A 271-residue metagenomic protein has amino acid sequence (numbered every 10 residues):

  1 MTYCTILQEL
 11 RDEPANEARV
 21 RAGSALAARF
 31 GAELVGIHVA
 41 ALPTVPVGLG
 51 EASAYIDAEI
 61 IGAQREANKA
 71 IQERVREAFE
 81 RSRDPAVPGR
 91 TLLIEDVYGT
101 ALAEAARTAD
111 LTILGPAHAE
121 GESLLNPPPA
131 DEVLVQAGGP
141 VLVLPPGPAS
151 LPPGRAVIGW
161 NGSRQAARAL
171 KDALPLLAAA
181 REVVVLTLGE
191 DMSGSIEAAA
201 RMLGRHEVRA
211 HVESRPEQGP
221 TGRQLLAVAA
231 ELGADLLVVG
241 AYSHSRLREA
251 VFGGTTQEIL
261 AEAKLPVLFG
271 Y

Functional and structural regions predicted by a protein language model:
M1-A58, Q136-G139, P148-P216: Small/aliphatic-rich secondary-structure junction motif
M1-T2, A41-T44, E77-T112, H206-A250 (+2 more regions): Structural beta-alpha unit
D12, P88-L93, A119-E122, N161-G162 (+1 more regions): Short, flexible loop segments at the rims of nucleotide/cofactor-binding pockets, characterized by
R19, Y98, N126, A166-A169 (+2 more regions): Amphipathic coiled-coil/heptad-repeat helices and related helical stalk/stem segments that mediate oligomerization
V20-R29, A101-A149, A230-Y271: Gly/Ser-rich helix-loop-strand patches that form or flank binding pockets for ribonucleotide-derived cofactors
V35-I37, L92, I113, L142 (+4 more regions): Hydrophobic/aromatic beta-strand patches that form the interior of the parallel beta-sheet core in alpha/beta enzyme
I56-E73: A short acidic, glycine-rich active-site loop that binds or catalyzes chemistry on phosphate/adenosine moieties
E120-G121, E190-G194, E217-G219, S245-R246: Short, small-residue-enriched loops and turns at beta-alpha junctions that line or gate enzyme active sites
